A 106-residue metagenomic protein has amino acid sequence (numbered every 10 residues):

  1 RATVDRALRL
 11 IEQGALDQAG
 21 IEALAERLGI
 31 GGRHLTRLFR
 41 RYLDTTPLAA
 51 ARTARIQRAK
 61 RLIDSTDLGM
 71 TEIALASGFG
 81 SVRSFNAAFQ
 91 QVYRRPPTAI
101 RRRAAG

Functional and structural regions predicted by a protein language model:
A2-I56, K60-N86: DNA-binding recognition helix and immediately preceding turn/loop of helix-turn-helix/winged-helix domains
A87-G106: …primarily DNA-binding HTH/wHTH and HhH modules…
